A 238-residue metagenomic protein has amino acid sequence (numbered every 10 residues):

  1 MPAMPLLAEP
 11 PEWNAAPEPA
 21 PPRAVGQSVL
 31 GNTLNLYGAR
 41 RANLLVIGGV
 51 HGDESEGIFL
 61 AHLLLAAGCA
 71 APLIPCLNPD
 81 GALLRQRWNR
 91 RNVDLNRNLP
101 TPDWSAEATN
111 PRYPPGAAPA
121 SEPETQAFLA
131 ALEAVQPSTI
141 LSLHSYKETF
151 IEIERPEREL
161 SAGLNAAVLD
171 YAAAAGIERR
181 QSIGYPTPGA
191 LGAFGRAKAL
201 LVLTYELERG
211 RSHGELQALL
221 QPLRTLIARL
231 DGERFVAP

Functional and structural regions predicted by a protein language model:
M1-N35: Short glycine- and acidic-rich boundary segments immediately preceding or forming the N-terminal edge of structured
P22, L36, L73, I140 (+1 more regions): Conserved beta-strand scaffold positions in the cores of enzyme catalytic domains, especially in NTP/NDP-utilizing
Q27-V29, R40-I177, Q181, E208: Active-site/substrate-binding loop(s) of hydrolase catalytic cores
N35, G52-E56, A61, R85 (+3 more regions): Short, electropositive, low-hydrophobicity segments enriched in small/polar residues
Y37-R41, R196: Active-site beta-strand termini and strand-to-loop segments that position acidic
I151-E152, G184-P238: Active-site-adjacent mobile loop/cap segments within catalytic or ligand-binding domains
